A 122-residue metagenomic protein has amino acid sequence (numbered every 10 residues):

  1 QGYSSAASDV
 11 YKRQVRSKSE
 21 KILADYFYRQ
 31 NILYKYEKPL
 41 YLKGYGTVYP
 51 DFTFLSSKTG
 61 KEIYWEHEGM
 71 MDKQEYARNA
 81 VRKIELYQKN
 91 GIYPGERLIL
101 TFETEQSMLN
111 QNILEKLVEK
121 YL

Functional and structural regions predicted by a protein language model:
Q1-A7, Y11: Single conserved hydrophobic/aromatic residue that forms the stacking wall/gate of nucleotide- or nucleobase-binding
K12, R16, E20, A24: Nuclease catalytic cores
L23-L33, N90-I92: Short helix-loop-beta junction
Y28, I32-K58: Active-site metal-binding core of divalent-cation-utilizing nuclease and nuclease-like domains
Y41-T47, Q74, T104-L109: Acidic-and-aromatic substrate-binding clefts and catalytic sites of carbohydrate-active enzymes
Y49-K83: Short beta-strand-loop-alpha-helix junction that forms the active-site gateway of nucleic-acid-processing nucleases
K89-L122: Basic, glycine-rich
